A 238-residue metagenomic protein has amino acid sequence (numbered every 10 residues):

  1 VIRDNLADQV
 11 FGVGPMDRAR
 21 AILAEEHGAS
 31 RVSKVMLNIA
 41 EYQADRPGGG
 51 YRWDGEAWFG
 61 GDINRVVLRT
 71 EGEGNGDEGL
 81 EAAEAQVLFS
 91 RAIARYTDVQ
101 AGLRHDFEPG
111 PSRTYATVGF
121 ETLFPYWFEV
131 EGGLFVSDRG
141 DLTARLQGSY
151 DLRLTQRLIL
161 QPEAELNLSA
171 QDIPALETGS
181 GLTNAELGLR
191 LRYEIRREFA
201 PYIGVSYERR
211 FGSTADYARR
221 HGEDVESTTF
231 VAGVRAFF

Functional and structural regions predicted by a protein language model:
V1-G79, A83, V87-R91: Outer-membrane beta-barrel initiation region
S33-V35, Y51-G55, A83-V87, T114-V118 (+3 more regions): Hydrophobic, lipid-facing positions within transmembrane beta-strands of outer-membrane proteins
I39-E41, L68-G72, A101-H105, G132-V136 (+2 more regions): Transmembrane beta-barrel strands of outer-membrane/channel proteins
Y42-Y51, E73-A83, H105-Y115, F135-A144 (+3 more regions): Solvent-exposed loop/turn segments connecting transmembrane beta-strands in outer-membrane beta-barrel proteins
F59-G61, R91, H105, T122 (+4 more regions): Residue-level signature of outer-membrane beta-barrel architecture
I63-L68, R95-V99, Y126-V130, T155-L160 (+1 more regions): Repeated loop/turn-to-beta-strand initiation elements of outer-membrane beta-barrel proteins
S112-I173: Detector for outer-membrane/organellar transmembrane beta-barrel domains, recognizing the amphipathic beta-strand
L189-E194, D224-F238: Outer-membrane beta-barrel "beta-signal"
